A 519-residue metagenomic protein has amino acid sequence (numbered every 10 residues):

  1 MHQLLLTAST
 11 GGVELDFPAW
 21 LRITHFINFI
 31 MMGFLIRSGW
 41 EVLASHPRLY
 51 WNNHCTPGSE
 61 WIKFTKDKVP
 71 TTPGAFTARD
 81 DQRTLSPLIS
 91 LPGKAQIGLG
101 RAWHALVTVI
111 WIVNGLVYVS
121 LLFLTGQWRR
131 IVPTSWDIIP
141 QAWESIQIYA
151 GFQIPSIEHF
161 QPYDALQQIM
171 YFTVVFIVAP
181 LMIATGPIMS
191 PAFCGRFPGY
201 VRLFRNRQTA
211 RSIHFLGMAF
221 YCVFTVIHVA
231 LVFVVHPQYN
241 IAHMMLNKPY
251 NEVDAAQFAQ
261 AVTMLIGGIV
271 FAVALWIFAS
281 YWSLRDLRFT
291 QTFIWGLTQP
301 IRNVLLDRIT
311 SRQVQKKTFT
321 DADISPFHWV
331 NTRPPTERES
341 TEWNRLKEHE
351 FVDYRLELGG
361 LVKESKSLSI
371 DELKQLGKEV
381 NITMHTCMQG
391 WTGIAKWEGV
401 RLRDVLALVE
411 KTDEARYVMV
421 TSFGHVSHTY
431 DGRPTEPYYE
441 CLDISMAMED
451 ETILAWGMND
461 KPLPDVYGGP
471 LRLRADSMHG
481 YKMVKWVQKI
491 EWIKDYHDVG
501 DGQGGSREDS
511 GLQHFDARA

Functional and structural regions predicted by a protein language model:
M1-D307, A519: Membrane-embedded alpha-helical bundles that constitute the cytochrome b-like, heme-associated redox core of multi-pass
A102, V304-A519: Structured, non-membrane catalytic/scaffold regions adjacent to prosthetic-group chemistry
